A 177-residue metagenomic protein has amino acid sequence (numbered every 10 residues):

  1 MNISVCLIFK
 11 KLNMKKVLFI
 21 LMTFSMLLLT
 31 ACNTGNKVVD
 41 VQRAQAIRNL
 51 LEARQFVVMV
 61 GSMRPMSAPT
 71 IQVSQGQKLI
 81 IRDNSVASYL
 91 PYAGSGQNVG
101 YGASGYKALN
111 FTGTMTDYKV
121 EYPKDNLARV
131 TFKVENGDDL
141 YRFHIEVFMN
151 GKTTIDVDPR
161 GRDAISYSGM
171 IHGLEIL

Functional and structural regions predicted by a protein language model:
F9-L21: Bacterial N-terminal signal peptides that target proteins for export
L28-A31: C-terminal motif of bacterial Sec signal peptides marking the signal peptidase cleavage site
N33-G35: Bacterial signal peptide processing site
L50-M63: A short, Trp-centered hydrophobic/proline-enriched beta-strand micro-motif
M63-D83: Short, solvent-exposed loop/hinge segments that bridge or flank secondary-structure elements
K78-K124: Mid-length scaffold segments of soluble, non-membrane domains
G113-L177: Helix-rich interaction surfaces within compact, conserved domain-sized segments that mediate assembly or partner
